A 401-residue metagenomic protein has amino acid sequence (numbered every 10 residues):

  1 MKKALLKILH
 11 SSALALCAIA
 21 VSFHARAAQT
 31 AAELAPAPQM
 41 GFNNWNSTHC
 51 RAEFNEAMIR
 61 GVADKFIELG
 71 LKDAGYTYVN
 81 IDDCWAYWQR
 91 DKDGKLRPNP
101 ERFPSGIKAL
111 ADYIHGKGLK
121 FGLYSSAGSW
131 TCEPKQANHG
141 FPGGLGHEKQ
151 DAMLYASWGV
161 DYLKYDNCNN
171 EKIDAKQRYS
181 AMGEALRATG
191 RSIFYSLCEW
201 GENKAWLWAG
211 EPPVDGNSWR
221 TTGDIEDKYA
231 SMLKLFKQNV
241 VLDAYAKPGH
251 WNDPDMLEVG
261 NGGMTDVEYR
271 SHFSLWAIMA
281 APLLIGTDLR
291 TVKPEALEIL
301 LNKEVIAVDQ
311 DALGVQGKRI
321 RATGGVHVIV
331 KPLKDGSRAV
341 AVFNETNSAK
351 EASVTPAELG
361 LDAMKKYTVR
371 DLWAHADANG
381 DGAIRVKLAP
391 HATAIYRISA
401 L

Functional and structural regions predicted by a protein language model:
K2-A13: Bacterial N-terminal signal peptides that target proteins for export
S11-S22: Bacterial N-terminal signal peptides
Q39-N44, G75-I81, K120-S125, D161-D166 (+6 more regions): Structural recognition of the beta-strand scaffold that forms the well-ordered cores of secreted hydrolase catalytic
S47-C50, V62, F66-K172: Aromatic-lined carbohydrate-binding/catalytic grooves of carbohydrate-active enzymes
H147-Q150, F194-D288, D309: Glycan-recognition surfaces
S274-I320: Catalytic cores of secreted or luminal carbohydrate-active enzymes
W276-M279, L284-G286, A322-L361: Carbohydrate-binding surface patches
G380-L401: C-terminal beta-strand-rich structural cap/linker in extracellular carbohydrate-active enzymes
